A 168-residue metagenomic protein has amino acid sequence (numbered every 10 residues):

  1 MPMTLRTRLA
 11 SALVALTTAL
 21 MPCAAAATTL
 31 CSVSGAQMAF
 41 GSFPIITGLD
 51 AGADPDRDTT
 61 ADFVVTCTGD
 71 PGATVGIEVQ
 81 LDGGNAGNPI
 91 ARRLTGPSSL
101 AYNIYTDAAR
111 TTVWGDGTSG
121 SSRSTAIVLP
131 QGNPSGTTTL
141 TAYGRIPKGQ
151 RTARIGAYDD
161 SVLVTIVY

Functional and structural regions predicted by a protein language model:
P2-L16: Bacterial N-terminal signal peptides that target proteins for export
T7-L9, R93-L94, S124: Positively charged, low-complexity intrinsically disordered regions
P22-A24: N-terminal signal peptide c-region/cleavage motif recognized by signal peptidases
A26-P97, L129-Y168: N-terminal small/polar-rich segments of proteins
Q80-D82, N103-D107, G115-G117: Predominantly extracellular/luminal cell-surface or secreted proteins
A91-T111: A surface/secretory-pathway sequence property marking extracellular, secreted, or lumenal proteins enriched
A109-S135: Extracellular beta-sheet repeat scaffolds used for adhesion and glycan interaction
